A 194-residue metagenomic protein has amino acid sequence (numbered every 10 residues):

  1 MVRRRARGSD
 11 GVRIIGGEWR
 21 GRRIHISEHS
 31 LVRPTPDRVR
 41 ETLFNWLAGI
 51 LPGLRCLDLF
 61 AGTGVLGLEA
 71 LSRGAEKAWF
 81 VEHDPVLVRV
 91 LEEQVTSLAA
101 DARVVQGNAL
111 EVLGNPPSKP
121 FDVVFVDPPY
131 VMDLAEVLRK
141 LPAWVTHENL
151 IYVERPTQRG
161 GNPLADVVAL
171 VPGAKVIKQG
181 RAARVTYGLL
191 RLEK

Functional and structural regions predicted by a protein language model:
M1-K194: Class I S-adenosyl-L-methionine-dependent methyltransferase catalytic core
